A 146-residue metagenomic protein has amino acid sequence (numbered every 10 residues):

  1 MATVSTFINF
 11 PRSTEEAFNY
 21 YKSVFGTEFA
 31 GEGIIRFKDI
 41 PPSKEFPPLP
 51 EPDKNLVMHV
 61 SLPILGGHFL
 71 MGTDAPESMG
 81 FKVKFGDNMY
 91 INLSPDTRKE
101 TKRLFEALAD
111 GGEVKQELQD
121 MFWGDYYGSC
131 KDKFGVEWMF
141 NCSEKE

Functional and structural regions predicted by a protein language model:
A2, S23, A30-I35, E51 (+2 more regions): Vicinal oxygen chelate
I8-G67: Core segments of cupin and vicinal oxygen chelate
